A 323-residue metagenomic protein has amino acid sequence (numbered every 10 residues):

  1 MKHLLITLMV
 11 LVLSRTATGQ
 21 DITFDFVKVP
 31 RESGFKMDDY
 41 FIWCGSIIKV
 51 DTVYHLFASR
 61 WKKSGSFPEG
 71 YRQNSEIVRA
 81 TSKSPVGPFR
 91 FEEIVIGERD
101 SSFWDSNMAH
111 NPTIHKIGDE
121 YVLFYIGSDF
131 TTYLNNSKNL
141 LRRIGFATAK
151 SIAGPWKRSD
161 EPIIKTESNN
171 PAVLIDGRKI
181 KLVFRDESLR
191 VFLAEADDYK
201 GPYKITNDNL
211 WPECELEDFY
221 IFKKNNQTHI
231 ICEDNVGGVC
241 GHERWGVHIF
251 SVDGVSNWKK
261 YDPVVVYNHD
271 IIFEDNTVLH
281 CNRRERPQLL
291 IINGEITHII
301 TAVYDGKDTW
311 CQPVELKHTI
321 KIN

Functional and structural regions predicted by a protein language model:
H3-L13: Sec-dependent N-terminal signal peptides
T16: Acyl-donor-binding surface of acyltransferase catalytic domains
G19-N323: Carbohydrate-active catalytic/glycan-binding domains of CAZyme proteins, especially the secreted or lumenal ectodomains
